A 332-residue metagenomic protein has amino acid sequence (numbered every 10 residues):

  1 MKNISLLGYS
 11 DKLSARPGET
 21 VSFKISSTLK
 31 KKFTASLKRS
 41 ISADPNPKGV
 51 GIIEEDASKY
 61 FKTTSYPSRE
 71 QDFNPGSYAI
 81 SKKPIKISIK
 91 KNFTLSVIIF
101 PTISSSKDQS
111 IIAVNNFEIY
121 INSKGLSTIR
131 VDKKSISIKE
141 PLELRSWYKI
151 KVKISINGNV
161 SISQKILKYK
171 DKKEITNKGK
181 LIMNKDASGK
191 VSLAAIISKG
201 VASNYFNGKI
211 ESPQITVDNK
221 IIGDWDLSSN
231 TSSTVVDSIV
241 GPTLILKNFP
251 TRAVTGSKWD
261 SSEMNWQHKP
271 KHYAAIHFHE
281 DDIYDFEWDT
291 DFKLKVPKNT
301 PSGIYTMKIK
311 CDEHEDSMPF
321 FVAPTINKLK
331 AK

Functional and structural regions predicted by a protein language model:
M1, L7, D186-G189, G223 (+2 more regions): Low-complexity, Pro/Ser/Thr- and charge-rich linker/hinge segments at domain boundaries
F33, Y284-L329: Extended acidic/polar, glycine-enriched regions that form or flank non-catalytic beta-rich accessory modules
T34-A35, S40-F73, N177-A187, S203 (+2 more regions): Extracytoplasmic low-complexity segments
G76-R130, V217-I222: Extracellular glycan-recognition modules
F93-S105, I150-V152, L193, I210-I215 (+2 more regions): Short hydrophobic/aromatic patches on beta-strands that form ligand-binding or substrate-lining surfaces
L95-V97, R145-Q164: Short tryptophan-centered beta-strand motifs in secreted/extracellular beta-sheet-rich domains of glycan-recognition
K124-T128, D171-I210: Flexible glycan-contacting loops in extracellular carbohydrate-active proteins
I129-K149: Short, aromatic/His-centered strand-loop micro-motif at the edge of beta-sheets
